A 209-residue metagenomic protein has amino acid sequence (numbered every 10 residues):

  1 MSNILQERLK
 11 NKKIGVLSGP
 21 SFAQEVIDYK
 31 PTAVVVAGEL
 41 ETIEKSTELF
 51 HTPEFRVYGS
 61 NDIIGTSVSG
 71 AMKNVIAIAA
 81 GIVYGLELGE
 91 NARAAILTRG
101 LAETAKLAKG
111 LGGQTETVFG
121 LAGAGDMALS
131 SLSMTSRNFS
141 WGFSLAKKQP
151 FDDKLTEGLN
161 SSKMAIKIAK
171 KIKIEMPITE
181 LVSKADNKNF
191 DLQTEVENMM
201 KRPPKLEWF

Functional and structural regions predicted by a protein language model:
M1-Y29, T47: Rossmann-like NAD(P)(H) cofactor-binding subdomain of soluble oxidoreductases
K13-G15, R56, E175: Conserved beta-strand segments of alpha/beta enzyme cores
G15-S18, V35-A37, A79, A122: Short beta-strand segments
P20-V26, H51-A77, Y84-E87, Q114-A122: Conserved Rossmann-fold dehydrogenase catalytic segment
I27-E44, A80-E90, A94-A95: Short beta-strand and adjoining strand-loop segment in the mid-core of the Rossmann-like NAD(P)-dependent dehydrogenase
E41-T42, I64-A71, R93-I96, G100: Mid-domain beta-loop-alpha active-site segment that forms a flexible, acidic cofactor/metal-binding surface
K73, A80-Y84, K109-F209: NAD(P)-dependent Rossmann-like dehydrogenase/reductase catalytic/cofactor-binding core
T98-L111: An active-site-proximal "capping" alpha-helix that borders the catalytic cofactor pocket
